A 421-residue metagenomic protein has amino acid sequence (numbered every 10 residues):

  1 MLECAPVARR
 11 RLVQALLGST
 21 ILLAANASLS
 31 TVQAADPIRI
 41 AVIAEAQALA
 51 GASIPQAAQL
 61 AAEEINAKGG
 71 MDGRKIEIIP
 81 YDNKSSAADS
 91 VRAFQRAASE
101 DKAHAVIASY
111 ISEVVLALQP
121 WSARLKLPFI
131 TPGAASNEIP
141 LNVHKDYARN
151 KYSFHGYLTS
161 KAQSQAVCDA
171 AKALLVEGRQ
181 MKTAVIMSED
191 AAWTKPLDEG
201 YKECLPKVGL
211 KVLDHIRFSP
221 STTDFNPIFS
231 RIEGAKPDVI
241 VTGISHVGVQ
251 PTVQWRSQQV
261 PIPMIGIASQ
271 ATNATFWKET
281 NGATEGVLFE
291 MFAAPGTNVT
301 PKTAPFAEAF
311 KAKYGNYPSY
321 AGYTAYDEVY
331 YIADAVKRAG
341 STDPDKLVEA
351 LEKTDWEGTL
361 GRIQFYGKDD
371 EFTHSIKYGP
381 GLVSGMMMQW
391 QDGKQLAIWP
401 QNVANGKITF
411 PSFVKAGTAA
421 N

Functional and structural regions predicted by a protein language model:
A5-L16: N-terminal secretory signal peptides and thylakoid transit peptides that target proteins across membranes
L17, L22-T31: C-terminal segment of classical bacterial N-terminal signal peptides
L29-V42, G70-K75, K172-K182: Immediate post-signal peptide segment of exported/extracytoplasmic ligand-binding proteins
P37, L49-Q56, K68-H144, G156 (+2 more regions): Beta-alpha junction/loop-to-helix N-cap segments that form part of ligand/metal-binding clefts
R39-Q59, Y81-A88, Y110-I111, M187-P196 (+2 more regions): Extracytoplasmic "Venus flytrap"
A103-L213, P263-G286: Extracytoplasmic ligand/sensor domains, especially the bilobed periplasmic-binding protein
S136, S160, T252-Y326, K337-R338 (+1 more regions): Extracellular/periplasmic periplasmic-binding protein-like sensory domains
A312-S319, A333-W399, N421: Segments of small-molecule ligand-sensing domains
